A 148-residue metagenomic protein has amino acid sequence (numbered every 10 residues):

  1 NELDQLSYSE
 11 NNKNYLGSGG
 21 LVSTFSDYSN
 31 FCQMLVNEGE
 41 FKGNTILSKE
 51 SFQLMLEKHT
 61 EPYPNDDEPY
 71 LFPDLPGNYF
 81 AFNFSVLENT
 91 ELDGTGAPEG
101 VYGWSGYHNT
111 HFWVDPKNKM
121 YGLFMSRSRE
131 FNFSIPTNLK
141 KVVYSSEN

Functional and structural regions predicted by a protein language model:
N1-N148: Catalytic loop of the DD-peptidase/beta-lactamase superfamily, centered on the K-T-G motif and neighboring
